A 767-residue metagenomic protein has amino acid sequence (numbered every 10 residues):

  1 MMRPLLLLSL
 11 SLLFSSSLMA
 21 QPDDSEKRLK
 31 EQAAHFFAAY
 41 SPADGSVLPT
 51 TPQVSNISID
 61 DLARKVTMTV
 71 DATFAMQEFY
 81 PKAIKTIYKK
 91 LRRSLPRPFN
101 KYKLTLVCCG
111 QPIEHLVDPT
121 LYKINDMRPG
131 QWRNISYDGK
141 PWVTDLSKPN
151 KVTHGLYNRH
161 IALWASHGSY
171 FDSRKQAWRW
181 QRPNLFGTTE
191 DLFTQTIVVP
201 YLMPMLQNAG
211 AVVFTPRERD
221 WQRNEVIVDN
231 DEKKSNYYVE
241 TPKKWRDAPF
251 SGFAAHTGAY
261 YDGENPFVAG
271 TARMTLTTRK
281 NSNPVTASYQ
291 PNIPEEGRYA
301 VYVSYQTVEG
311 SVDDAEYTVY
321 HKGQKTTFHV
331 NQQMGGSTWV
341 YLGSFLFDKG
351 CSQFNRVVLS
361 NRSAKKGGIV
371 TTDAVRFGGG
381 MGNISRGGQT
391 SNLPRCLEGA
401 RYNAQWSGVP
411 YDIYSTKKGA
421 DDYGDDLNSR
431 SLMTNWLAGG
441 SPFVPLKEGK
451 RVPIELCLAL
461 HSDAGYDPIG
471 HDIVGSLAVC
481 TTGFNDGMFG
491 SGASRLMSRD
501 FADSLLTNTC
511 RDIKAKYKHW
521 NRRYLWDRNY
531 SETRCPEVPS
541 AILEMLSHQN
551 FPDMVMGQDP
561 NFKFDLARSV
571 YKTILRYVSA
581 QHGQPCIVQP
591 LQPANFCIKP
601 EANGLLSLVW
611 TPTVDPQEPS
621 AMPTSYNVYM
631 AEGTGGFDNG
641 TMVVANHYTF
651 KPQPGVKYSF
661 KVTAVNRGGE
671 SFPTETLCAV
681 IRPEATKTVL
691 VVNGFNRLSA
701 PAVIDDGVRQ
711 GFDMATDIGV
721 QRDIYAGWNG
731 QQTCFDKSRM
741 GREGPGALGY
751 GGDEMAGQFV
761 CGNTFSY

Functional and structural regions predicted by a protein language model:
M68-D71, A75-R179, K365, T372-Q389 (+5 more regions): Non-catalytic propeptide/linker segments at domain boundaries
Y157-P249, N383-D472: Catalytic-core regions of hydrolytic enzymes
P204, A209, R217, G387 (+1 more regions): Aromatic-Pro/Gly-enriched surface loop or interdomain linker that acts as a lid/target-recognition segment
M274, V285-E309: A short beta-strand element within beta-rich, extracytoplasmic domains of secreted/secretory-pathway proteins
T277, R356, R362-S363, A374-G382 (+4 more regions): Active-site-adjacent mobile loop/cap segments within catalytic or ligand-binding domains
K322-S352: Extracellular carbohydrate recognition and processing domains and analogous Trp-centered ligand-binding platforms
Y577-S620, P654, G668-K687: Pro/Thr/Ser/Gly-rich low-complexity, intrinsically disordered linker/stalk tracts
T649-E670: Beta-strand-rich modules
